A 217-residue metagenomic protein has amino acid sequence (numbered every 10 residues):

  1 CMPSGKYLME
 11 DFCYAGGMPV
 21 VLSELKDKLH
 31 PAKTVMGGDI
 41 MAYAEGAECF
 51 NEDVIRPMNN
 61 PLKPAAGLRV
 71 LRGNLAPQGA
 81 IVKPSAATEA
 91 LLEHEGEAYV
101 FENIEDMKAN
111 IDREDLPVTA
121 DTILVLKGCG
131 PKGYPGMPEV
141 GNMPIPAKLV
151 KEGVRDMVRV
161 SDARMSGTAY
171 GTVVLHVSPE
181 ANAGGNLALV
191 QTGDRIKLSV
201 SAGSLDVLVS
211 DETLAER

Functional and structural regions predicted by a protein language model:
C1-A181, G185-R217: Catalytic or ion-coupling anion/metal-binding cores of large enzyme and transporter domains
